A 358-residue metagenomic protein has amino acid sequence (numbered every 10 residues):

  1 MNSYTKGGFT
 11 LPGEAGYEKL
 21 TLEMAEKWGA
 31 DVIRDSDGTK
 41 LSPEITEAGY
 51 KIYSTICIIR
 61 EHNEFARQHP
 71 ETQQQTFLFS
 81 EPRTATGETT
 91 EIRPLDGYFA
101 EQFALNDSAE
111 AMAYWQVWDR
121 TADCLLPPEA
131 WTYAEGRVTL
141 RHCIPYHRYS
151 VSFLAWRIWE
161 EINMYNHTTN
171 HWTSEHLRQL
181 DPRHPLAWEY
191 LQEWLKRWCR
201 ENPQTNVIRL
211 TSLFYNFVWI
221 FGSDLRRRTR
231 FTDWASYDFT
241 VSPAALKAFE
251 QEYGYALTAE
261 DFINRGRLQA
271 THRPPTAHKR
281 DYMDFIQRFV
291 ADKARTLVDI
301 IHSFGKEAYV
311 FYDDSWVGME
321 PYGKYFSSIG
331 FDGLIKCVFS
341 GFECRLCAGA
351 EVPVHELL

Functional and structural regions predicted by a protein language model:
N2-Y4, F9-T55, W194-T211, F326-K336 (+1 more regions): Catalytic domains of carbohydrate-active enzymes, especially glycoside hydrolases
E26, S42-G49, A294-E307, A348-A350: Surface-exposed amphipathic alpha-helices with a cationic face
K40-G87: Hydrophobic or amphipathic alpha-helical targeting/insertion segments
T46-Y50, R67-E71, S223-L225, Y322-I329 (+1 more regions): Short low-complexity, flexible loop/linker segments enriched in glycine and/or proline with clustered acidic
I52, A308-Y309, V354: Hydrophobic anchor at the start of a short beta-strand that flanks the dinucleotide cofactor-binding loop
T55, F311-D313, L357: Conserved beta-strand termini and adjacent loop/short-helix elements that scaffold enzyme active sites in alpha/beta
Q75-D332, F339: Polysaccharide-binding and catalytic clefts of secreted carbohydrate-active enzymes
A350-L358: Active-site core of glycosidic bond-cleaving carbohydrate-active enzymes
